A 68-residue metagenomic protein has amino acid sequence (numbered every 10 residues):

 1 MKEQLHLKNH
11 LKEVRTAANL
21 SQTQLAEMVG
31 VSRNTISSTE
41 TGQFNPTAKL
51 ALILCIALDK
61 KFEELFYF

Functional and structural regions predicted by a protein language model:
M1-H6: A detector for short, charged/polar N-terminal pre-domain segments
N9-M28, I53: Short basic helix-loop element that most often maps to the first helix and adjoining turn of HTH DNA-binding modules
L11, L25-A26, I36-T39, L65: Conserved hydrophobic/aromatic packing and binding residues within compact polymer-binding modules
V31-F44: Recognition helix of helix-turn-helix/homeodomain-like DNA-binding domains that insert into the DNA major groove
K49-E64: DNA major-groove recognition helix of helix-turn-helix/homeodomain DNA-binding modules
F68: Short acidic/histidine-centered micro-motifs embedded in hydrophobic/aromatic stretches that mark compact functional
